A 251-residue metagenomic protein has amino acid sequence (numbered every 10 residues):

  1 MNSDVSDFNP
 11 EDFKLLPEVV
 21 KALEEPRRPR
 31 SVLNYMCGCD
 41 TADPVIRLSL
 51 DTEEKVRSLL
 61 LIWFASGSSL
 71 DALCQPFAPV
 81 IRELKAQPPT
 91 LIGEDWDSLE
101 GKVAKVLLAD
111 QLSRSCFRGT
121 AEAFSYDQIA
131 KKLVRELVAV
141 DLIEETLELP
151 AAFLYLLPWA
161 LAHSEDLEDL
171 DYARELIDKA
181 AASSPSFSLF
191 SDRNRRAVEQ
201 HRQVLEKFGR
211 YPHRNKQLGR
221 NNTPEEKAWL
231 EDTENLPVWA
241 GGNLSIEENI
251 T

Functional and structural regions predicted by a protein language model:
N2-T251: Intrinsically disordered, low-complexity activation-like regions
